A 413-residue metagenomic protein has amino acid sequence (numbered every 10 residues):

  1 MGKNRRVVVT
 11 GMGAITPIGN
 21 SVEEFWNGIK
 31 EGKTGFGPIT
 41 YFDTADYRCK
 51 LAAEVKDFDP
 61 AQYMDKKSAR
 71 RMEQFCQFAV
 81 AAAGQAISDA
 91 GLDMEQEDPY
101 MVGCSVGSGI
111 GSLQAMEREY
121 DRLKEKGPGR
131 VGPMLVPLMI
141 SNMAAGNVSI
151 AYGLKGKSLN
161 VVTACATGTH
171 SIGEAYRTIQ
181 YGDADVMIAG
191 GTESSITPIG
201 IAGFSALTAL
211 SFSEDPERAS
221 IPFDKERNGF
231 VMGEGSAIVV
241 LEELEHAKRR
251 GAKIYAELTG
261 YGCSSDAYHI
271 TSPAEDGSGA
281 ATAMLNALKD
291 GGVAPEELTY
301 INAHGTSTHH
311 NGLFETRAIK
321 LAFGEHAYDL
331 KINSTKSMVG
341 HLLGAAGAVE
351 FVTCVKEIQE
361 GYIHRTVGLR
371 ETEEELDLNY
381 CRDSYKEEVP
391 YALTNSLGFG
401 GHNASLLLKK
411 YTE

Functional and structural regions predicted by a protein language model:
M1-S68, E245-E257, V352-T366, K409-E413: ACP-dependent fatty acid/polyketide chain-elongation machinery
R6-T10, G37, D215-G291, Y300 (+1 more regions): Condensing-enzyme catalytic core mediating Claisen C-C bond formation in acyl metabolism
V9, F25, K30-T163, T192-I201 (+2 more regions): Conserved beta-ketoacyl condensing-enzyme motif
E23-G28, Q114-P128, T178-Y181, I201-E214 (+3 more regions): A glycine- and small-aliphatic-rich helix-loop capping segment at beta-alpha/alpha-beta transitions that lines
A45-E54, G111-A115, S194-S220, G262-T282 (+3 more regions): Active-site-adjacent elements of ketosynthase-type condensing enzymes
A79-L92, S141-A145, S149-E193, V231-A252 (+2 more regions): Active-site-proximal alpha-helical scaffold in enzymes
A86-D98, A151, A247-G251, M284-Y300 (+1 more regions): Phosphate/pyrophosphate-binding loops at sites that engage ATP/ADP/AMP, CoA/4′-phosphopantetheine, polyphosphate
E125-G132, H170-G173, R177, E193-R249 (+2 more regions): Glycine-/small-residue-rich "gating" segment that lines the acyl/pantetheine channel and substrate pocket
